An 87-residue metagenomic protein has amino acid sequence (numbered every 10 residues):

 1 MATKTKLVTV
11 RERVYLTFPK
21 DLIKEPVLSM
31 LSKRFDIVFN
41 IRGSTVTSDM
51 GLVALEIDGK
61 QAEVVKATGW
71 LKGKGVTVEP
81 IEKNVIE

Functional and structural regions predicted by a protein language model:
M1-E87: Long, contiguous binding/interaction regions
